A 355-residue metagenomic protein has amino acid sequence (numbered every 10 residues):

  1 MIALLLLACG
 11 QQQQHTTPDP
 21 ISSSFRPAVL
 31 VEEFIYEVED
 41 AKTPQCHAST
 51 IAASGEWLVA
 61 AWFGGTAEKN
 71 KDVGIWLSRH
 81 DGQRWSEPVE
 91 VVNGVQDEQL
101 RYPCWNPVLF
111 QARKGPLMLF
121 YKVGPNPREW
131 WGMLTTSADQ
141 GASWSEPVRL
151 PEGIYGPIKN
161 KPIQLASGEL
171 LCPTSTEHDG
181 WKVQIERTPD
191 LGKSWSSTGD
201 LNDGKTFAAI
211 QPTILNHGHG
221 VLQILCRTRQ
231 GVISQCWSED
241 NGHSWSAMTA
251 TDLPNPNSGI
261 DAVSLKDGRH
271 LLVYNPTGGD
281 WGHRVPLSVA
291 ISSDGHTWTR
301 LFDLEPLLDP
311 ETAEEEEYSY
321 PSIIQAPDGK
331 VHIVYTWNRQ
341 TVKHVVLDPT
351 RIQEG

Functional and structural regions predicted by a protein language model:
M1-L7: Bacterial N-terminal signal peptides
G10-G355: Asp-box/BNR beta-propeller blade signature and adjacent active/binding-site loops in extracellular glycan-interacting
